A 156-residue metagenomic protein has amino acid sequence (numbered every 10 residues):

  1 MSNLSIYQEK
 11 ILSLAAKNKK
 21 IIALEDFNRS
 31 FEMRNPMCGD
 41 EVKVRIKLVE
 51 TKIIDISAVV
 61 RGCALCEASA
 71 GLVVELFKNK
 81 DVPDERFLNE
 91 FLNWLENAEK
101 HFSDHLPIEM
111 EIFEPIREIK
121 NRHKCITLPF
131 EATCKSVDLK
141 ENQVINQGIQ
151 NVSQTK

Functional and structural regions predicted by a protein language model:
M1-K156: Domain-level signature for proteins that mediate thiol-based redox and metal-cofactor handling
